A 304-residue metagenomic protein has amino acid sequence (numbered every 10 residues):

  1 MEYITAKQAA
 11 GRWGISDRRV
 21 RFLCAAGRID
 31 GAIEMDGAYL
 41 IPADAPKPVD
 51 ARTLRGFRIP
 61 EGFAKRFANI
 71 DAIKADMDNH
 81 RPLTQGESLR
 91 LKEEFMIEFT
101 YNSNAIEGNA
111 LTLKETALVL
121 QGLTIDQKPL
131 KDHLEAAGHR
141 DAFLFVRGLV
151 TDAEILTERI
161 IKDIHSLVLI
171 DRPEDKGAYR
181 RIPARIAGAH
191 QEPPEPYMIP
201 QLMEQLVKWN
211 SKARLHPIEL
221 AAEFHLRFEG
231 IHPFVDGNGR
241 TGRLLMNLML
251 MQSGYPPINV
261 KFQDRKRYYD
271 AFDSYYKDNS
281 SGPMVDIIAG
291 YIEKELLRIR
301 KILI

Functional and structural regions predicted by a protein language model:
M1-W13, D17-I29, E34-M35, L40-D236 (+1 more regions): FIC/Doc superfamily catalytic core
